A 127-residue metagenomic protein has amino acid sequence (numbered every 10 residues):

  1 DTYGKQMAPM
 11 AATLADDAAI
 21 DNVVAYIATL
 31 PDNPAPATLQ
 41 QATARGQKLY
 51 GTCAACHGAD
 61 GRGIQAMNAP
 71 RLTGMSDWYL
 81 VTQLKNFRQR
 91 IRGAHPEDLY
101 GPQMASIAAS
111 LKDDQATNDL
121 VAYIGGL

Functional and structural regions predicted by a protein language model:
D1-N33, A44: Acidic (E/D-rich), amphipathic helical modules within compact regulatory domains
D1-T13, A54, G58, R62-Q89 (+1 more regions): Gly/Gly-Pro-rich "capping" loops immediately C-terminal to redox-active cysteine motifs in periplasmic/lumenal
D1-T2, A42-R45, Y50-G51, Y79 (+3 more regions): His/Met- and acidic-residue-enriched segments that coordinate or traffic transition-metal cofactors and support
T2-M10, P36-A42, G93-M104: Short, tandemly repeated low-complexity microdomains enriched for cysteine and small residues
I20-V24, D77, V81-K85, T117-V121 (+1 more regions): An amphipathic alpha-helix signature
V23, I27, G46, G51-D60 (+2 more regions): The canonical Cys-X-X-Cys-His
A25-Y50, N68, L127: Electrostatic cytochrome c docking/interface patches
D113: Catalytic domains that recognize anionic headgroups
